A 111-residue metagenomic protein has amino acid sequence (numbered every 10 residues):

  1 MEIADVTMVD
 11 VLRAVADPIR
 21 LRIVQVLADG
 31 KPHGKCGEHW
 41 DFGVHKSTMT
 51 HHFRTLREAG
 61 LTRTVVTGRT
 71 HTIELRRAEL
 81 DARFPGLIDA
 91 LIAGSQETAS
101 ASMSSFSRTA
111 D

Functional and structural regions predicted by a protein language model:
M1-T7, Q25-G30, R76-D111: Amphipathic alpha-helical dimerization/coiled-coil segments that flank or bridge DNA-binding/regulatory modules
M8-D10, A59-G60: A generic local structural motif
D10-H45, T67-E79: N-terminal helix-turn-helix DNA-binding core of bacterial DNA-binding proteins
D17, H52, P85: Conserved acidic functional residues
H33-G34, A59, A90: Generic macromolecular interface patches on structured domains
G37-A59: Canonical helix-turn-helix DNA-binding module
E58-T67: A short, conserved structural fragment
